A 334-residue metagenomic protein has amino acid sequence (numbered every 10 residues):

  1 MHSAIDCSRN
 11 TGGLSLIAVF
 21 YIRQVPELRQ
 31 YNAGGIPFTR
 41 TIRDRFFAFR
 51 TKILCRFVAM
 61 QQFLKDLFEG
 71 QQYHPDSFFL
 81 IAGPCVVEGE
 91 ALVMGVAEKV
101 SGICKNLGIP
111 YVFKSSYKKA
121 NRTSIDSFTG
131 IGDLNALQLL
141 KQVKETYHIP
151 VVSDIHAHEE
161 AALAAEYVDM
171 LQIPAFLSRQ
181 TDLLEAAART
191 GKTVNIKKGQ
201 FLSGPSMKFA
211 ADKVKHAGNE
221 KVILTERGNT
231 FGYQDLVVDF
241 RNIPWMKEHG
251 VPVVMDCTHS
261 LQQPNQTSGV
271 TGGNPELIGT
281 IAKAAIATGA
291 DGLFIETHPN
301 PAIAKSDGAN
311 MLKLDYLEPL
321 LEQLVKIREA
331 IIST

Functional and structural regions predicted by a protein language model:
M60-L80, T334: N-terminal amphipathic alpha-helix/helix-capping segment at the start of soluble metabolic enzymes
L80-A82, Y111-S115, V151-S153, L171-I173 (+4 more regions): Hydrophobic faces of well-ordered beta-strands that scaffold small-molecule active sites in alpha/beta enzyme cores
P84-E90, K114-I131, H298-S306: Glycine-rich, proline-tolerant flexible connector loops at the mouths of alpha/beta enzymes
I125-L134, M170-L177, Y233-F240, L261-I286 (+3 more regions): Active-site-adjacent loop and "lid" segments of alpha/beta metabolic enzymes
T129-P150, A187, G191, P244-G250 (+1 more regions): Alpha-helix-loop-beta-strand connector modules within alpha/beta enzyme cores
G132, I149-A157, D169-Q180, T193-G204 (+1 more regions): Catalytic beta/alpha-barrel core
K198-T297: Catalytic alpha/beta core domains of metabolic enzymes, predominantly
